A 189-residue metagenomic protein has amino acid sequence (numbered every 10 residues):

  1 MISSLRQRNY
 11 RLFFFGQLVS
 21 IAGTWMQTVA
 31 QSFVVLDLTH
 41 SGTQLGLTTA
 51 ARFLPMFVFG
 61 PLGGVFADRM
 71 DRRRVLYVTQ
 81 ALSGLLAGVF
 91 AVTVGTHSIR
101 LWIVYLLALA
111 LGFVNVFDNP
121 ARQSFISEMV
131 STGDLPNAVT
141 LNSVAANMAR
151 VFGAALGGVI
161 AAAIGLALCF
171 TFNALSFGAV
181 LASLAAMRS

Functional and structural regions predicted by a protein language model:
M1-S189: Alpha-helical transmembrane-bundle signature of multi-pass membrane transport and export proteins
